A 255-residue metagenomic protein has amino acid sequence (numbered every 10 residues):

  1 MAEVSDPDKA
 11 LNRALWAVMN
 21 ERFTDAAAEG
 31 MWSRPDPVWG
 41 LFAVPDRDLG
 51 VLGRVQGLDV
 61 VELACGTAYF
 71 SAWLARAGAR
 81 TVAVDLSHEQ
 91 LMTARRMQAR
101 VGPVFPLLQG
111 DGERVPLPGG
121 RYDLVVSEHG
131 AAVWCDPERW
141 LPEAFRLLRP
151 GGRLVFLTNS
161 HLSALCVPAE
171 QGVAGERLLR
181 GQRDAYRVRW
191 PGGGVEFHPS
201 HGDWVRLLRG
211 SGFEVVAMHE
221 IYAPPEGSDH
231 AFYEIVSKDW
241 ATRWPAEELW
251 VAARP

Functional and structural regions predicted by a protein language model:
M1-G30: N-terminal, positively charged/glycine-rich alpha-helical extensions of SAM-dependent methyltransferases
E29-L58: Conserved alpha-helix/loop element of class I SAM-dependent methyltransferases that forms part of the SAM/SAH-binding
D59-R114: Class I SAM-dependent methyltransferase SAM/SAH-binding core
E113-L124: A short acidic, Gly/Pro-enriched loop at the edge of an enzyme's catalytic core that lines a small-molecule cofactor
L124-E138: A short SAM/SAH-binding and catalytic strip from SAM-dependent methyltransferases
E138-R153: A short glycine-rich, Lys/Arg-flanked "PGG" loop and its adjoining helix->strand segment in the class I
R153-Y186: Conserved class I S-adenosyl-L-methionine
V195-M218: Short alpha-helix
